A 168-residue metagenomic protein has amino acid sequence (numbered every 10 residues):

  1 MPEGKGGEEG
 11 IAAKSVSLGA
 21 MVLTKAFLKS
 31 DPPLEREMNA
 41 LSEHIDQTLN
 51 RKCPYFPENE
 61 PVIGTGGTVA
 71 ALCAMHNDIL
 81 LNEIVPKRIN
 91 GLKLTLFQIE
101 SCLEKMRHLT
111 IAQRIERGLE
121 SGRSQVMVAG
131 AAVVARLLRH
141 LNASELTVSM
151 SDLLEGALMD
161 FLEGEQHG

Functional and structural regions predicted by a protein language model:
E3-G168: Helical "lid/coupling" subdomains associated with nucleotide-phosphate turnover
